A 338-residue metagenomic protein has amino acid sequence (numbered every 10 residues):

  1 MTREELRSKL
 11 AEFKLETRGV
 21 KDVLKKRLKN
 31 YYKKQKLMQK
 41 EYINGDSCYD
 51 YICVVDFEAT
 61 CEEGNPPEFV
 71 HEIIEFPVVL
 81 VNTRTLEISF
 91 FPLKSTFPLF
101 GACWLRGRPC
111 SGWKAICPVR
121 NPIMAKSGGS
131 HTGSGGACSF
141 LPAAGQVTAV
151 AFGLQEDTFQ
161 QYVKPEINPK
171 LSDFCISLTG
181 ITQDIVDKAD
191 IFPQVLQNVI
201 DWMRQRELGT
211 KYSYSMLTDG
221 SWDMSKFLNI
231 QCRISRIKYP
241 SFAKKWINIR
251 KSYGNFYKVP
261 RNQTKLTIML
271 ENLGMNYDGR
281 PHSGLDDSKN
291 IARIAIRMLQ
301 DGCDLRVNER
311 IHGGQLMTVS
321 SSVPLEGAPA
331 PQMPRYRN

Functional and structural regions predicted by a protein language model:
M1-F13, T17, R27, Y31 (+10 more regions): Metal-dependent phosphoesterase core characteristic of DEDDh/y 3'-5' exonuclease domains
R27-G45: Charged, flexible boundary elements
G45, F69-H71: Short coil/turn motifs at beta-sheet boundaries
I52-V54: Short glycine-aspartate micro-motif
F57-P66: Short acidic, Gly/Ser-rich segments with clustered Asp/Glu that frequently serve as metal-coordination loops in enzyme
K188-V199: Glycine-rich, highly charged phosphate/nucleotide-binding loops
